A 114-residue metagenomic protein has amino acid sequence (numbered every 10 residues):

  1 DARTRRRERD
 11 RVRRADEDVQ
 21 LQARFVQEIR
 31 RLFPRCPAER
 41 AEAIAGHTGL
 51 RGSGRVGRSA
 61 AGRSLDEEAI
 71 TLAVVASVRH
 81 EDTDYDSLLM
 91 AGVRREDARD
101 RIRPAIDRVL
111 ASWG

Functional and structural regions predicted by a protein language model:
D1-D97, R101, A105-G114: Long, charge-dense low-complexity segments
